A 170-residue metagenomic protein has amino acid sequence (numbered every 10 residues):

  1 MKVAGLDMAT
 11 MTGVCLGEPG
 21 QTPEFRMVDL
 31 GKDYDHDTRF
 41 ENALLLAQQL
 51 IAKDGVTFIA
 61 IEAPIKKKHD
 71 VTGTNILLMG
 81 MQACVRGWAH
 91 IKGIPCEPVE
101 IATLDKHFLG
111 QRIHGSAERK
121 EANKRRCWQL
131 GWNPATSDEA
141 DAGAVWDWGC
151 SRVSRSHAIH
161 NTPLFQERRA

Functional and structural regions predicted by a protein language model:
M1-A170: Phosphate- and other anionic-substrate recognition elements at nucleic-acid/protein interfaces
